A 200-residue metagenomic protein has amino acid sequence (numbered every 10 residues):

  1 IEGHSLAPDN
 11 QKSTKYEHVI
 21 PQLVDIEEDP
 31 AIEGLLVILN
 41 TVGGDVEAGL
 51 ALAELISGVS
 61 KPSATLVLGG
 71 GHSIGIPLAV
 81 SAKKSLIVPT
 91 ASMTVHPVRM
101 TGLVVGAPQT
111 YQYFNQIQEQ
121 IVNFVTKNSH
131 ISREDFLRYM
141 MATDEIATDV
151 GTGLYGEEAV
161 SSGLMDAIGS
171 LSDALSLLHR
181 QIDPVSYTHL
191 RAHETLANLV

Functional and structural regions predicted by a protein language model:
I1-E17: STAS-typified acidic loop motif
H18-T41: A structural preference for short, pocket-lining loop segments at secondary-structure junctions
I20-L23, G49, A53, I76 (+4 more regions): Extracytoplasmic/secreted envelope proteins and their assembly/folding machinery, especially bacterial periplasmic
V37, L78-A79, E158-A159: Hydrophobic/aromatic residues within transmembrane alpha-helices of multi-pass small-molecule transporters
N40-L52, I56-G102: Glycine-rich beta-to-alpha active-site loop
V98-L178, I182: Charged, glycine-interspersed solvent-exposed loop segments at helix/strand-loop junctions that cap or gate access
T188-T195: Conserved small/polar residues in nucleotide/adenosyl-binding loops
